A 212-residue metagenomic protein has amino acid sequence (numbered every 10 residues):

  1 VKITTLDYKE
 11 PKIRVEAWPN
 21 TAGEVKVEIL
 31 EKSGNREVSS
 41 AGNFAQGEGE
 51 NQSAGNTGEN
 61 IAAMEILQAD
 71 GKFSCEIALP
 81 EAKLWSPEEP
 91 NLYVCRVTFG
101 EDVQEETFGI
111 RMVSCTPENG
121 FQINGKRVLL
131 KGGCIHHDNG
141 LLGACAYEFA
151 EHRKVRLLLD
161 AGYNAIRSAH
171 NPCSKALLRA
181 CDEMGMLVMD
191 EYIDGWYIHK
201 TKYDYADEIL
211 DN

Functional and structural regions predicted by a protein language model:
V1-V188, D207-N212: Secreted/periplasmic carbohydrate-active enzymes, especially glycoside hydrolases
P172-S174, D194-Y197: Solvent-exposed loop/turn segments at secondary-structure junctions within structured extracellular/periplasmic domains
Y197-Y203: Short, charged, surface-exposed secondary-structure boundary motifs
